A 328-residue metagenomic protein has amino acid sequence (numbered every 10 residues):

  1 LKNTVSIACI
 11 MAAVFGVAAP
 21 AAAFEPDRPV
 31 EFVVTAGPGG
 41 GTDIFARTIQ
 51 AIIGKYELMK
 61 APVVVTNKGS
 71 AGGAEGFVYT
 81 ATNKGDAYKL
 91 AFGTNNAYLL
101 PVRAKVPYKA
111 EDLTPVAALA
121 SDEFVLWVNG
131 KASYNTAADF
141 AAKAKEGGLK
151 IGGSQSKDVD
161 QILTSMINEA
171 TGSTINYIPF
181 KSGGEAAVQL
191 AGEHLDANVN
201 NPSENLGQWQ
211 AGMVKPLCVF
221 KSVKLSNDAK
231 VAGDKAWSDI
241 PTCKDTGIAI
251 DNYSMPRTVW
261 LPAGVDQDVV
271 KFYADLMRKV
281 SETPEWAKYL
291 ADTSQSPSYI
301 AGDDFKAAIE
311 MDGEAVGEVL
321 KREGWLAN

Functional and structural regions predicted by a protein language model:
L1-T4: Positively charged n-region of N-terminal signal peptides that target proteins for export
S6-G16: Bacterial N-terminal signal peptides
V17-A23: Sec/Tat signal peptide C-region and signal peptidase I cleavage site
A23-D112, G148, D160, T171-E204 (+3 more regions): N-terminal (or domain-start) structured segment
F24-D27, K55, Y79-K89, P101-E185 (+2 more regions): Hinge/capping helix and adjacent helix->loop/strand transition within the periplasmic-binding protein
D27-P29, Q267-N328: An extracytoplasmic/periplasmic, membrane-proximal ligand-sensing/linker region
G37-G39, N95, N129-Y134, S154-D158 (+4 more regions): Short coil/turn segments
S121, N205-S281, M311-E314: C-terminal lobe and pocket-closing loops of periplasmic/extracytoplasmic Venus-flytrap solute-binding proteins
